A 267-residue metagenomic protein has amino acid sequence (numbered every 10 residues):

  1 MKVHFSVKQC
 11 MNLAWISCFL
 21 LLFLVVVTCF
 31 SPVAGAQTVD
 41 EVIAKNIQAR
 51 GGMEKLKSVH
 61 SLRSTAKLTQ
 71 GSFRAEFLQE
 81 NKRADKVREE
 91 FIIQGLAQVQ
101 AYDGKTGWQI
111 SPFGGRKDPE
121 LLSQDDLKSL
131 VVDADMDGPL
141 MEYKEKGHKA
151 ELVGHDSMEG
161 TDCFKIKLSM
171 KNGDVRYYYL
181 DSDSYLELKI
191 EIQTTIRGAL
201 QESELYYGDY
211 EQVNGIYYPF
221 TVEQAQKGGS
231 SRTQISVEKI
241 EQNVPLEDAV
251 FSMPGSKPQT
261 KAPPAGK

Functional and structural regions predicted by a protein language model:
M1-L13: N-terminal secretory signal peptides that target proteins for export/translocation
M11, S31-V33: Short, intrinsically disordered, low-complexity terminal segments
I16-S31: Bacterial N-terminal signal peptides
G35-Q48, K55, T106-D174, T194-Q201 (+2 more regions): Flexible, processing/modification-adjacent segments and terminal tails in exported/periplasmic/extracellular proteins
D40-G115, G147-G154: N-terminal mature ectodomain segment of secretory-pathway/periplasmic proteins
Q79-K86, D103-T106, Q124-D126, D181-S184 (+2 more regions): A short, sequence-level motif marking secondary-structure junctions
L96, E159-P254: Gly/Pro-enriched, hydrophobic low-complexity segments that function as extracytoplasmic propeptides/linkers
